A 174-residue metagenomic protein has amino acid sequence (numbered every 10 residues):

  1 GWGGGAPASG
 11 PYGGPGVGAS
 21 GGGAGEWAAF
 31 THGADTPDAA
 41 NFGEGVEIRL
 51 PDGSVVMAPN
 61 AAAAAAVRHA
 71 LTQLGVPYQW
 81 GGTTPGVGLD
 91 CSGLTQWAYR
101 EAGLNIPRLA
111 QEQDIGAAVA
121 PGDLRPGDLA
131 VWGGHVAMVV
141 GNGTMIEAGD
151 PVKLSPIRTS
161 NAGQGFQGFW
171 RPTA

Functional and structural regions predicted by a protein language model:
G1-P77, F166, P172-A174: Intrinsically disordered, low-complexity, Pro/Ser/Thr/Asn/Gly/Ala-rich spacer/linker segments adjacent to signal
A62, D90, N161-G165: Short acidic-hydrophobic sequence patches enriched in Asp/Glu that either
L74-P126: Catalytic cysteine-centered active-site loop
R108-E112, G116-A120, G134, V140-A174: Aromatic- and glycine-rich peptidoglycan recognition patches
G127-D128, H135: Structural motif
